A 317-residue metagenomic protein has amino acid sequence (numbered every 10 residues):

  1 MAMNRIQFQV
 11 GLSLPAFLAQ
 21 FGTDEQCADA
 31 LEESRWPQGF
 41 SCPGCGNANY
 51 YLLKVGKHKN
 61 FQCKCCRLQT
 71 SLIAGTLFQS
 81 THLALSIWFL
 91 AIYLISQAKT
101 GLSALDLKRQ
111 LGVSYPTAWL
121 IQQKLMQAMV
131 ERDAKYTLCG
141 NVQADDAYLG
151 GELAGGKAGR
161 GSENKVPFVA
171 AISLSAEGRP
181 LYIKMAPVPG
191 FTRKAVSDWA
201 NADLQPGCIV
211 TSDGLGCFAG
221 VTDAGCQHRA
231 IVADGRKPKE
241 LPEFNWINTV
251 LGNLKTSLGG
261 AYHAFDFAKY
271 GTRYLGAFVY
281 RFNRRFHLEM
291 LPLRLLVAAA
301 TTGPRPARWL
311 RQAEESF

Functional and structural regions predicted by a protein language model:
M1-F317: Residue-level recognition of single "structural anchor" positions that define or cap local secondary structure
